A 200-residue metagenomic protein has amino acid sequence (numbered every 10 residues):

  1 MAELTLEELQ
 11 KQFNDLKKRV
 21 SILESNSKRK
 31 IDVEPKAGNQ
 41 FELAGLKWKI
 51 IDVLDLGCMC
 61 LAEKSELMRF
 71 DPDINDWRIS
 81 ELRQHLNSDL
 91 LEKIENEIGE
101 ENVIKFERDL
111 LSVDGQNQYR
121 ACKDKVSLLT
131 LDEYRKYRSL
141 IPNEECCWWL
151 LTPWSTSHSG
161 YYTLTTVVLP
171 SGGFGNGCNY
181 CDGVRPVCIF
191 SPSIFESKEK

Functional and structural regions predicted by a protein language model:
E3-N26: Amphipathic alpha-helical oligomerization/assembly segments
K28-K200: Collagenous Gly-X-Y triple-helix signature in extracellular proteins
